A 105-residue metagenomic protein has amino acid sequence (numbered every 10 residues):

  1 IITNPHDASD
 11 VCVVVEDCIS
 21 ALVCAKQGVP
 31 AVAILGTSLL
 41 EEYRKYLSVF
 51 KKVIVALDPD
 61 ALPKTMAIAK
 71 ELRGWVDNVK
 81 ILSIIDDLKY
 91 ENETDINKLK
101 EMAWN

Functional and structural regions predicted by a protein language model:
I1-T3: Charged, flexible boundary elements
H6-C12, I19-N105: TOPRIM fold recognition
